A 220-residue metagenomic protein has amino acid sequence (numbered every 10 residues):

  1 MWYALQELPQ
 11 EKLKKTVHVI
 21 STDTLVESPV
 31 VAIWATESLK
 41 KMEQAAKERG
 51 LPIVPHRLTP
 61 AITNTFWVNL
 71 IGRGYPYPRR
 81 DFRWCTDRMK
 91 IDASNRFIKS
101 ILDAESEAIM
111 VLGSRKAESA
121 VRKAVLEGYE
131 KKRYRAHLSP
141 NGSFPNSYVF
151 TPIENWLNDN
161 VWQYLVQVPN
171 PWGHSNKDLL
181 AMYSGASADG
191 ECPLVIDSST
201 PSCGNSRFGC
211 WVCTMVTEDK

Functional and structural regions predicted by a protein language model:
M1-K220: Nucleotide-activated chemistry modules centered on ATP-dependent adenylation/adenylyltransferase
